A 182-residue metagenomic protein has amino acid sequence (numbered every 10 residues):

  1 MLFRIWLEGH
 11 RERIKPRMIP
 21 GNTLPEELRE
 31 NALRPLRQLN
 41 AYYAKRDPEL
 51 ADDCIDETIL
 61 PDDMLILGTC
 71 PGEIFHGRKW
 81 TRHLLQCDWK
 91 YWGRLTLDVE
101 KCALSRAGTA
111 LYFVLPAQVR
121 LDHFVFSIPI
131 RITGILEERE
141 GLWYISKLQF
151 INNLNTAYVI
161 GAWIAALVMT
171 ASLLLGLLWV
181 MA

Functional and structural regions predicted by a protein language model:
M1-D53, A166: Short, low-complexity N-terminal intrinsically disordered segments enriched in polar/charged residues
D52-T109: A solvent-exposed, acidic/Ser-Thr-rich amphipathic alpha-helical stretch
I59, A117-V119, Q149-N152: Short beta-strand segments enriched in hydrophobic/aromatic residues within well-folded beta-rich domains
K90-W92, V119-S127: Short, cysteine-centered beta-strand-loop-beta hairpins and adjacent loop/turn segments enriched in charged/polar
V99-L104, A117-V119, R131-E137: Hydrophobic/aromatic beta-strand elements that line small-molecule binding cavities or substrate pockets in beta-rich
T109-F113, S127-I128: Residue-level preference for beta-strand/loop junctions
P129-V159: Short beta-strand edge/turn micro-motifs at domain boundaries
T156-A182: C-terminal single-pass membrane-anchor helix
